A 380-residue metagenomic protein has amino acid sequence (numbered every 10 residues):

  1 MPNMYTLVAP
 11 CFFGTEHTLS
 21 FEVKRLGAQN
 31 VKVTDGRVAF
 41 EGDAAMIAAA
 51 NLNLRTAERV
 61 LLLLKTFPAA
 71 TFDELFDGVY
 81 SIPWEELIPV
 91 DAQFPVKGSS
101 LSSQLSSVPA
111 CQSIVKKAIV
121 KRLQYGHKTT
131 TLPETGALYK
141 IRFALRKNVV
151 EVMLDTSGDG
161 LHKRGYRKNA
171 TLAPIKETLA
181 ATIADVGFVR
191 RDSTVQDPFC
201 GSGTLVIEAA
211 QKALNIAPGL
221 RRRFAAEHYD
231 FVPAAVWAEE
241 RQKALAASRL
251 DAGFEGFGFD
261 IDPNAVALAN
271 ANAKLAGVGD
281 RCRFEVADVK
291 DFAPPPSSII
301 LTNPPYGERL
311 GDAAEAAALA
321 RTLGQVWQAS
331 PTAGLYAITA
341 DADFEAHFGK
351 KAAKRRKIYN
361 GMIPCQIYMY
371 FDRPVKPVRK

Functional and structural regions predicted by a protein language model:
P2-A137, K380: Non-catalytic nucleic-acid substrate-recognition regions in nucleic-acid-modifying enzymes
P2-T6, P10, G14, F259-N270 (+1 more regions): Conserved Class I SAM-dependent methyltransferase catalytic core
A49, L54-T56, D159-R164, K168 (+1 more regions): Flexible, glycine-/basic-rich loop-and-beta segments that form/coincide with the SAM-dependent methyltransferase
L101-Q104, G160, P305-R309: A short, flexible beta-alpha/helix-coil linker loop
I141-S157, Y368: C-terminal edge-of-domain segments
V152-V186: SAM-dependent Rossmann-like transferase core, predominantly class I methyltransferases with a strong bias toward
I175-A293, E308-R309, A313-A317: Conserved S-adenosyl-L-methionine
S297-N303: Short SAM/SAH-binding signature in class I
